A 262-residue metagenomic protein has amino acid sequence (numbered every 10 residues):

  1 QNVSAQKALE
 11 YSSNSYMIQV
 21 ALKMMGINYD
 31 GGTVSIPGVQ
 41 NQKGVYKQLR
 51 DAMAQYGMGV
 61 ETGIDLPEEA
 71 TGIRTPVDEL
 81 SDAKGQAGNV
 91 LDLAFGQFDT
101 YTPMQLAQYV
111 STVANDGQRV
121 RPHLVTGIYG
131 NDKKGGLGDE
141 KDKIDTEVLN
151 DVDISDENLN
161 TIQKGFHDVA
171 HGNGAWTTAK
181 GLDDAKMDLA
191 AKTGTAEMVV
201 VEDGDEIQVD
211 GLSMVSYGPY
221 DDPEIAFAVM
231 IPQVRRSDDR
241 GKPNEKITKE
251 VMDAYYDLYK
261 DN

Functional and structural regions predicted by a protein language model:
Q1-V229: Beta-lactam-recognizing serine transpeptidase/beta-lactamase-like catalytic domain environment
V34, R119-V120, D239-K242, V251-Y256: Glycine-rich loops and low-complexity Gly/Arg-rich segments that provide flexible linkers or classic glycine-based
G135-L149, E245-N262: Short, gly/Ser/Thr-rich active-site loops of penicillin-recognizing serine hydrolases
E202-G204, I231-Q233, M252, L258: C-terminal transmembrane module of polytopic membrane proteins
P232-I247: A short acidic/glycine-rich loop-to-helix N-cap element
